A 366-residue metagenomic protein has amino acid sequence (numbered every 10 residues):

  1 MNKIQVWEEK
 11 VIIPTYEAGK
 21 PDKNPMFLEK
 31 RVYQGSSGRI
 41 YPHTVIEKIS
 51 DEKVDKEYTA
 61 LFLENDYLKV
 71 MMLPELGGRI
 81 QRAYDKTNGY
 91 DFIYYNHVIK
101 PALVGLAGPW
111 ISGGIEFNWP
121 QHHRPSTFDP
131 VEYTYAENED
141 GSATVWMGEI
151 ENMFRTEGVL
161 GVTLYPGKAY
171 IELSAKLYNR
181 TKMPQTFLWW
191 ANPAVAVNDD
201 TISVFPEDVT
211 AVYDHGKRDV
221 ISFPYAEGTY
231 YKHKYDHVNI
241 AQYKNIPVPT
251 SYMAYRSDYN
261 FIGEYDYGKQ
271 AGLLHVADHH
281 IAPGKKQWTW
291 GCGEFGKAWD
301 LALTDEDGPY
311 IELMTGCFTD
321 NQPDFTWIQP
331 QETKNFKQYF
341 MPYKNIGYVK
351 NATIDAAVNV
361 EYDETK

Functional and structural regions predicted by a protein language model:
N2-Q5, E9-M26, L61-L63, M71 (+6 more regions): A contiguous, surface-exposed recognition patch within enzymatic or periplasmic domains that forms
M26-K56, A60-E64, S112-Y170, D199 (+2 more regions): Extended, loop-rich substrate-binding clefts of extracytoplasmic carbohydrate-active enzymes
T87-A107: Active-site-surrounding "flap" and adjacent substrate/cofactor-binding loops of secreted or lumenal enzymes, prototyped
L106-R124, V212-G228: Core domains of carbohydrate- and sulfate-ester-processing enzymes
Y339-Y348: A general sequence property marking short-to-moderate contiguous segments in secreted/outer-membrane adhesion
G347-K366: Surface beta-strand/loop "capping" patches
